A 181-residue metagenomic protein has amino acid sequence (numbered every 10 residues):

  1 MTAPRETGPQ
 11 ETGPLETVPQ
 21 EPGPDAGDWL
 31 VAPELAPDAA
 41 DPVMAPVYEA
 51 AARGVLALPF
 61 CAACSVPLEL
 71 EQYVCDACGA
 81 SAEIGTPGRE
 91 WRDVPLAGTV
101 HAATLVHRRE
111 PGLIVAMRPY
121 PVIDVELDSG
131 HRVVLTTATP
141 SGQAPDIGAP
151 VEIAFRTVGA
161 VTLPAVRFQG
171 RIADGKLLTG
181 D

Functional and structural regions predicted by a protein language model:
M1-L56, Q169-I172: A broadly conserved sequence feature marking short terminus-proximal activation segments in nucleic acid-centric
E49-P95: Cys/His-rich short segments
I84-T86, H107-G112: A short, acidic/glycine-rich surface segment
G98-V100: Conserved hydrophobic positions within beta-strands
A103-R109, V158: Short, conserved beta-turn/loop elements at beta-strand boundaries and strand-helix junctions
V115-R132: OB-fold (S1/OB) nucleic-acid-binding surfaces
T139-I153: Short nucleic-acid-contacting surface segments enriched for D/E, G, S/T with interspersed K/R
A154-D181: OB-fold/S1-family single-stranded nucleic acid-binding modules
